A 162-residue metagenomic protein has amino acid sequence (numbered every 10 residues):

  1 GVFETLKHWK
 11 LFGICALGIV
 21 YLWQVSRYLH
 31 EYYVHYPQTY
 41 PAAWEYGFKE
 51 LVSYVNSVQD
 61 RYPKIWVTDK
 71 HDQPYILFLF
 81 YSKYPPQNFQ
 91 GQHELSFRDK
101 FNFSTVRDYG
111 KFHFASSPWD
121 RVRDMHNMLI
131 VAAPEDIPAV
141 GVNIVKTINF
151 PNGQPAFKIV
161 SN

Functional and structural regions predicted by a protein language model:
G1-A16: Membrane-interface junctions at the ends of membrane-embedded or membrane-associated helices
E4-K7, N56-D60: Residue-level signal for alpha-helix termini/capping positions
G13-Q59, K70-S82, P86, Q90-S116 (+1 more regions): Membrane-proximal, lumen/periplasm-facing interface regions of secretory-pathway glyco- and lipid-modifying enzymes
V58-K70, H113, H126-A132: Short hydrophobic beta-strand segments
Q92-N162: Aromatic/acidic, Gly/Pro-rich catalytic loop(s) in extracytoplasmic/lumenal soluble domains of multi-pass membrane
